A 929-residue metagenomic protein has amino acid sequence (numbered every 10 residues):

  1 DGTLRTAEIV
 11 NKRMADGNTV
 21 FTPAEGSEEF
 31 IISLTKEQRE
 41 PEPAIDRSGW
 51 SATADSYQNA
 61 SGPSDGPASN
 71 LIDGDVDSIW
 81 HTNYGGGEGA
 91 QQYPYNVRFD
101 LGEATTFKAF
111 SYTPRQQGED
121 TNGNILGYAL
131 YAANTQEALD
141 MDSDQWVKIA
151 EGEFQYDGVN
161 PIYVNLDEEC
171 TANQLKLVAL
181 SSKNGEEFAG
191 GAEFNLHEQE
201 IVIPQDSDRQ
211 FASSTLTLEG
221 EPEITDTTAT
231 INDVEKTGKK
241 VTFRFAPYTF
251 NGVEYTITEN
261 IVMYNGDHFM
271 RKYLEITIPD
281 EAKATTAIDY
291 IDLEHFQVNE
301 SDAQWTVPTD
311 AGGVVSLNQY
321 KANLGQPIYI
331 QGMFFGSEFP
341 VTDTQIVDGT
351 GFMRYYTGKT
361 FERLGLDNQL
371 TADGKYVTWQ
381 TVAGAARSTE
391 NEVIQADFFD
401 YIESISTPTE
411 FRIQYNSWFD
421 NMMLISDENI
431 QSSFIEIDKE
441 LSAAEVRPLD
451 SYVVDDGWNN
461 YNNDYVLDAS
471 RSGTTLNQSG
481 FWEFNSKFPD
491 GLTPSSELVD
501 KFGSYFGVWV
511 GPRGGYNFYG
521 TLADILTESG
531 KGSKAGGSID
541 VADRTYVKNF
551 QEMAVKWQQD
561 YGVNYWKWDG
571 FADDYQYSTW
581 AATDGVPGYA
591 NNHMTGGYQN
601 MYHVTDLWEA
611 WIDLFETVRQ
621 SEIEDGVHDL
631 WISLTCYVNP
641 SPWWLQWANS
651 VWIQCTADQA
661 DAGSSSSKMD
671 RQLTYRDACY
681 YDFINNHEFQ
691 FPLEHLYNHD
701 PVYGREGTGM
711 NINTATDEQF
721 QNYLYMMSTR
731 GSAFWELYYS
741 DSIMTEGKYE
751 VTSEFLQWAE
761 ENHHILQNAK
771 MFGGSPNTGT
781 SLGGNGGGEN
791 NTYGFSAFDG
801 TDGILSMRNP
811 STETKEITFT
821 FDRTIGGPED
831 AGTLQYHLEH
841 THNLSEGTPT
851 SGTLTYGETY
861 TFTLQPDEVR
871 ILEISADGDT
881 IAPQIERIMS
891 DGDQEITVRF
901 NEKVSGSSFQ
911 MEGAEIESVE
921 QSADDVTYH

Functional and structural regions predicted by a protein language model:
D1-Q38, D373, L607-T848, G857 (+1 more regions): Active-site-proximal substrate-binding groove within the catalytic cores of carbohydrate-active enzymes
G2-S48, S61, P204-T357, E829-E846 (+1 more regions): Polysaccharide-binding surfaces and accessory modules of carbohydrate-active proteins
E40-E42, N59-S69, D73-S143, G158-I203: Aromatic, loop-rich ligand-recognition surfaces of beta-strand-rich domains
A104-F107, G123-I125, S811-T812, N901-G906: Short proline/glycine-enriched turn/loop motifs at strand-loop junctions of beta-rich domains
M270-I278, D802-N809, I896-V898: Short, well-ordered beta-strand segments enriched in hydrophobic/aromatic residues
N391-S451, D455-N460: An acidic-aromatic substrate-binding cleft motif
S451-N698: Aromatic- and carboxylate-enriched substrate-binding clefts and catalytic-loop regions of carbohydrate-active enzymes
D879-H929: Non-catalytic beta-sheet/beta-sandwich ligand-binding modules that flank or precede catalytic cores
